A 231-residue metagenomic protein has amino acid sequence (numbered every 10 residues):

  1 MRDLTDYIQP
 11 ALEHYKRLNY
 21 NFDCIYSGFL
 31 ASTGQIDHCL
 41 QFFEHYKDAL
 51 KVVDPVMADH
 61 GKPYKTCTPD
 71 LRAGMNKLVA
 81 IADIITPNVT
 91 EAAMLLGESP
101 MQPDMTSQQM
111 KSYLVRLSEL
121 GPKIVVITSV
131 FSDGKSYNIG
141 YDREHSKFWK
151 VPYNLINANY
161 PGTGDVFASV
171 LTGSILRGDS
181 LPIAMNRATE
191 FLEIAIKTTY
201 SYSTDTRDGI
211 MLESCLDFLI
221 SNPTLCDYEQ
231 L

Functional and structural regions predicted by a protein language model:
M1-K65, E213-L225, E229: Conserved N-terminal subdomain of the carbohydrate kinase-like
H14-L18, H45-A49, I81, I85 (+4 more regions): Change "in soluble alpha/beta enzymes" to "in soluble alpha/beta proteins
A31, M57-D59, E91, S129-D133 (+2 more regions): Glycine-rich beta-alpha junction loops
G34-H38, M94-L95, V170: Phosphate- and divalent-cation-binding pockets in alpha/beta enzyme and binding domains that engage nucleotide-derived
T66-F148, P182, E190: Conserved phosphate/ATP/ADP-binding segment of small-molecule kinases
K147-P161: Short pre-catalytic strand/loop immediately N-terminal to key active-site residues, enriched for Gly-Thr
A158-L181, M185: Short, small-residue alpha-helix embedded
P182-L231: Charged C-terminal helix
